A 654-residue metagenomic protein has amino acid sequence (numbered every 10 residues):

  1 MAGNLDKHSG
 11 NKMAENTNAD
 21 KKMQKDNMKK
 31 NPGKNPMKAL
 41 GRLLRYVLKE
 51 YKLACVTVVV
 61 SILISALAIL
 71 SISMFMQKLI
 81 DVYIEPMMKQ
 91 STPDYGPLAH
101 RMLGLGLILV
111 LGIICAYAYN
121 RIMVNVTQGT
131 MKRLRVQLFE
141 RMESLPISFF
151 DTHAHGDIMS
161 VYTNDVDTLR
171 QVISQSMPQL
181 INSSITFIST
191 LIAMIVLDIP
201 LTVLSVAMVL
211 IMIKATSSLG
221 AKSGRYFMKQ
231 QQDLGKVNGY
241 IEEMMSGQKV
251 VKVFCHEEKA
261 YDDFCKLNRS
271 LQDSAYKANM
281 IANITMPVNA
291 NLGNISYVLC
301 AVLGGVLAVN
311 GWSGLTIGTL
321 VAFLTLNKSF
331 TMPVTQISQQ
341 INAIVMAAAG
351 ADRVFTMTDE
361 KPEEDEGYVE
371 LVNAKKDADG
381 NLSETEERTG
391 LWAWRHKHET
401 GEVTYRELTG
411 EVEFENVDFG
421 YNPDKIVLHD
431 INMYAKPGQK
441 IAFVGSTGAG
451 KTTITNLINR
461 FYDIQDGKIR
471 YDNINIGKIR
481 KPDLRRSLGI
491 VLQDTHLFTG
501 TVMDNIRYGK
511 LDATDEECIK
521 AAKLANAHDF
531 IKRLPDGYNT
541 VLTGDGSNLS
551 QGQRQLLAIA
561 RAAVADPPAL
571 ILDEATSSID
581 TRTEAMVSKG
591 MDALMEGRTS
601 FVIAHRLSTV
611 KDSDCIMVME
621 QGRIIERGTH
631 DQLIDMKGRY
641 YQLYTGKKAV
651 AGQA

Functional and structural regions predicted by a protein language model:
M1-I69, I84-G104, Y119-M123, T127 (+9 more regions): Membrane-integrated ABC transporters
K12, S91-T92, A374-A654: ABC-type nucleotide-binding domain
Q24-G33, Q128, V136-T168, G239-D263 (+4 more regions): Short intracellular "coupling" helices and adjacent cytoplasmic loop segments at the cytosolic face of multi-pass
G33-P36, V60-S61, A68-I84, I108-H155 (+12 more regions): Juxtamembrane helix-loop junctions of ABC transporter transmembrane domains
G41, V60, C115, Y119 (+4 more regions): Hydrophobic alpha-helical transmembrane segments of ABC transporter permease domains
K49-K52, I147-S148, V166-I173, M177 (+5 more regions): An intracellular "coupling" helix at the cytosolic face of ABC transporter transmembrane type-1 domains
C55-C115, I195-P200, V302, G311-I317: Transmembrane helix-loop-helix hairpins at lipid-water interfaces of multipass membrane proteins, especially the type-1
P86, A193-A207, K277, I281-R353 (+1 more regions): Helix-loop-helix
